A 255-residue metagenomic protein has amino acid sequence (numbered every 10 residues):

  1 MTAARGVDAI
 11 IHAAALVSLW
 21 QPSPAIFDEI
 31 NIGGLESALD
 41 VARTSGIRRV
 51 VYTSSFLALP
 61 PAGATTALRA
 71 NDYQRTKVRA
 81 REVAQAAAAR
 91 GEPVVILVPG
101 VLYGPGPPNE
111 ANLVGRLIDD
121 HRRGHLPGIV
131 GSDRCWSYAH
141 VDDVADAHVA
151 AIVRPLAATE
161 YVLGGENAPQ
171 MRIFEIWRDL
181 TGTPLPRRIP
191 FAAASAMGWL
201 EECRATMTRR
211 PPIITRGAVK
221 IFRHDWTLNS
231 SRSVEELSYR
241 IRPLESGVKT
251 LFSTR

Functional and structural regions predicted by a protein language model:
M1-G33, V41, P61-G63: NAD(P)H-binding glycine-rich loop region in Rossmannoid oxidoreductase-like domains and their noncatalytic homologs
L19, S55-G63, L102-G106, A111: Conserved catalytic-site region of short-chain dehydrogenase/reductase
I26-I32, R69-R81, A111-G115, R134-Y138: Short-chain dehydrogenase/reductase
G33-T76, V95: Conserved Rossmann-fold NAD(P)-dependent oxidoreductase catalytic core, especially the SDR/UDP-sugar
E82-P105: Conserved beta-loop-beta element that borders a ligand/cofactor-binding pocket
G104, V130-R134, Y161-A168, R178-T181 (+1 more regions): Glycine-rich Rossmann NAD(P)(H)-binding loop
L117-A139, D143: A conserved pocket-lining segment of Rossmann-fold NAD(P)-dependent short-chain dehydrogenase/reductase
A147-I213, S230, P243-F252: Mid/C-terminal beta-alpha module of Rossmann-like enzyme folds, strongest in SDR-family dehydrogenases/epimerases
